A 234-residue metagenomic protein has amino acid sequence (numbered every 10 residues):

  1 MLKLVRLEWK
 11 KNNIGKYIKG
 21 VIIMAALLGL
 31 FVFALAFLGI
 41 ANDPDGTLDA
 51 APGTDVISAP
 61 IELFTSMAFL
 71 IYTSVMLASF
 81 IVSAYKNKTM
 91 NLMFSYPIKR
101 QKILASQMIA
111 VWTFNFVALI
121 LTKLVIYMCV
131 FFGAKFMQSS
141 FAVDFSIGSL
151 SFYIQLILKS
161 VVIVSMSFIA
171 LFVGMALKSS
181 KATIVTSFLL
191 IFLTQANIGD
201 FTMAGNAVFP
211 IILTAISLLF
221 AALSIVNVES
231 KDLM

Functional and structural regions predicted by a protein language model:
M1-A25: Aromatic- and glycine-rich beta-strand/loop motifs that create alpha-glucan
K16-A41, P60-M76, V117, T183-I198 (+1 more regions): Hydrophobic alpha-helical transmembrane segments of multi-pass membrane transport/permease proteins
K16-I18, K99-R100, L104-A105, S179-I184 (+1 more regions): Membrane-helix interface segments
G29-V75, S79, S106-L171: Secretory targeting signals
F80-W112: Helix-loop-helix units of permease transmembrane domains in multi-pass membrane transporters, especially ABC
V161-F192: Functionally important transmembrane alpha-helices
G199-A207: Membrane-interface helix caps and helix-loop-helix hairpins in membrane proteins
I225-M234: Membrane-interface capping segments at transmembrane-helix boundaries
